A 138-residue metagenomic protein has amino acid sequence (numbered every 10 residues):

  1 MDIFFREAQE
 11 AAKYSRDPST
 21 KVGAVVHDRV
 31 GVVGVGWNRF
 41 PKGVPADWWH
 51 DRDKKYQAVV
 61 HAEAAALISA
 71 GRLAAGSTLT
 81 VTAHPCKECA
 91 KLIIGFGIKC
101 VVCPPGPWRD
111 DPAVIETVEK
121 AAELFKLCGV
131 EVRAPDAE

Functional and structural regions predicted by a protein language model:
M1-E138: Zinc-dependent deaminase catalytic domain
